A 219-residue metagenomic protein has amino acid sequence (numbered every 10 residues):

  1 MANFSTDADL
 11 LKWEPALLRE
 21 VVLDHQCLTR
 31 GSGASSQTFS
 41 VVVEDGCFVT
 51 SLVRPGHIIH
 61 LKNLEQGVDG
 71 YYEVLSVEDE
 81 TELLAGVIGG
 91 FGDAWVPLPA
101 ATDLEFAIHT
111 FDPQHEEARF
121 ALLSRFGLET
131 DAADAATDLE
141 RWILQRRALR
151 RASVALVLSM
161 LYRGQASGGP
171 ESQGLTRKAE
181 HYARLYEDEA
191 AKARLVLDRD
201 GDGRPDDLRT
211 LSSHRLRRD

Functional and structural regions predicted by a protein language model:
M1-L28, A155, S159-D219: Short loop/turn elements at secondary-structure junctions
N3-D93: Autoprocessing Asn-cyclization modules and mimics
R54-P55, G90-F120, S124: Surface-exposed interaction regions enriched in Ser/Thr/Asp/Glu that occur as long low-complexity tracts or repetitive
K62-N63, F126-T130, Q165: Short regulatory "switch" loops immediately downstream of catalytic or recognition motifs within protein catalytic
S76, A107-R146: Extended, surface-exposed interaction regions
D79, L123, Y162: Residue-level marker of positions within ordered structural domains that often coincide with functionally constrained
Q145-S153: Secondary-structure capping and boundary motifs in well-ordered enzyme cores
